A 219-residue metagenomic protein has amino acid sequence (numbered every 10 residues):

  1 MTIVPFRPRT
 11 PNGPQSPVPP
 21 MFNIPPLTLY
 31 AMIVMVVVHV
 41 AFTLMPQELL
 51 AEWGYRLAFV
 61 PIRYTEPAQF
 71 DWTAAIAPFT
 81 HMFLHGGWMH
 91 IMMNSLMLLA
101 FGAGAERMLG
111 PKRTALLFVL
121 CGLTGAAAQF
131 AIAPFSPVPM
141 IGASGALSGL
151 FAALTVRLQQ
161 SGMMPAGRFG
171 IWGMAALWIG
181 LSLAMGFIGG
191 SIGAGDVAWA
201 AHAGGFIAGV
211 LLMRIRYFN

Functional and structural regions predicted by a protein language model:
T2-N219: A detector for small-residue-rich transmembrane helices and their helix-helix packing motifs
